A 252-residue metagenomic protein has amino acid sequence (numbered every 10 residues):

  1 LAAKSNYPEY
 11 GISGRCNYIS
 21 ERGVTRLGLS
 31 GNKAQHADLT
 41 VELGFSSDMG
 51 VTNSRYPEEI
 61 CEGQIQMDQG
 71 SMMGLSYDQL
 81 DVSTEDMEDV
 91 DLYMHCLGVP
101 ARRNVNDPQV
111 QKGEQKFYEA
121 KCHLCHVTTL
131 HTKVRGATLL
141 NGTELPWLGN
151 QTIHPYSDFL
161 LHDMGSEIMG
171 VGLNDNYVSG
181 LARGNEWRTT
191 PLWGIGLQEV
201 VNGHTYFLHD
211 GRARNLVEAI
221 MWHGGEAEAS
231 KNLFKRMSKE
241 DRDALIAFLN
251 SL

Functional and structural regions predicted by a protein language model:
L1-L252: Periplasmic c-type cytochrome electron-transfer domains
